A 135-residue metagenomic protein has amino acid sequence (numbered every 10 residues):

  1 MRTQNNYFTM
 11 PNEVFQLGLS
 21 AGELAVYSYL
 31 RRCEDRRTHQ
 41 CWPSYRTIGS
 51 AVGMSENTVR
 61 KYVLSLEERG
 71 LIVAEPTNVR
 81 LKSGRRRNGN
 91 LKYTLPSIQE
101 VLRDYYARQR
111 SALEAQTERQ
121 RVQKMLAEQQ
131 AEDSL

Functional and structural regions predicted by a protein language model:
M1-T58, L64, R86, E100: Short recognition helix of helix-turn-helix/winged-helix DNA-binding domains
T3, P11, V122-Q129: Extended hydrophobic/Leu-rich segments
N57-M125: Winged-helix/helix-turn-helix nucleic-acid-interaction surface
Q129-L135: Append "and, occasionally, other polyanion-binding protein interfaces
